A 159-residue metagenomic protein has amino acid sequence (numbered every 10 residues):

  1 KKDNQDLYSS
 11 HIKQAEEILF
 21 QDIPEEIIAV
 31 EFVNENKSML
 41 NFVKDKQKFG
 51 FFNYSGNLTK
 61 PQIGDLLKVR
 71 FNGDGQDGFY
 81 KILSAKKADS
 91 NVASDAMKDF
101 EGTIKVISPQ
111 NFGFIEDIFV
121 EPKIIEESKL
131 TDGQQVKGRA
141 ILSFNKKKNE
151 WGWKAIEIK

Functional and structural regions predicted by a protein language model:
K1, S9, N36-V43: Acidic, serine/threonine- and glycine-rich low-complexity intrinsically disordered segments that serve as flexible
K1-K2, K44-K86: Acidic (E/D-rich), amphipathic helical modules within compact regulatory domains
K2-P24, N72-D99, I141-K159: OB-fold/S1-family single-stranded nucleic acid-binding modules
D22-I27, L66, M97-E101, Q135: Intrinsic-disorder/low-complexity, polar/charged segments enriched in Ser/Thr/Lys/Arg/Asp/Glu/Gln
I28-S38, G102-F112: Short, low-complexity cationic-aromatic patches
V33, V43, R70-N72, L83 (+3 more regions): A structural detector for beta-sheet-dominated domains
F42-I63, Q110, F114-K137: Beta-strand/loop nucleic-acid-binding surfaces
A96-K105, F112-E116, K123, E127-K159: Terminal low-complexity interaction tails
